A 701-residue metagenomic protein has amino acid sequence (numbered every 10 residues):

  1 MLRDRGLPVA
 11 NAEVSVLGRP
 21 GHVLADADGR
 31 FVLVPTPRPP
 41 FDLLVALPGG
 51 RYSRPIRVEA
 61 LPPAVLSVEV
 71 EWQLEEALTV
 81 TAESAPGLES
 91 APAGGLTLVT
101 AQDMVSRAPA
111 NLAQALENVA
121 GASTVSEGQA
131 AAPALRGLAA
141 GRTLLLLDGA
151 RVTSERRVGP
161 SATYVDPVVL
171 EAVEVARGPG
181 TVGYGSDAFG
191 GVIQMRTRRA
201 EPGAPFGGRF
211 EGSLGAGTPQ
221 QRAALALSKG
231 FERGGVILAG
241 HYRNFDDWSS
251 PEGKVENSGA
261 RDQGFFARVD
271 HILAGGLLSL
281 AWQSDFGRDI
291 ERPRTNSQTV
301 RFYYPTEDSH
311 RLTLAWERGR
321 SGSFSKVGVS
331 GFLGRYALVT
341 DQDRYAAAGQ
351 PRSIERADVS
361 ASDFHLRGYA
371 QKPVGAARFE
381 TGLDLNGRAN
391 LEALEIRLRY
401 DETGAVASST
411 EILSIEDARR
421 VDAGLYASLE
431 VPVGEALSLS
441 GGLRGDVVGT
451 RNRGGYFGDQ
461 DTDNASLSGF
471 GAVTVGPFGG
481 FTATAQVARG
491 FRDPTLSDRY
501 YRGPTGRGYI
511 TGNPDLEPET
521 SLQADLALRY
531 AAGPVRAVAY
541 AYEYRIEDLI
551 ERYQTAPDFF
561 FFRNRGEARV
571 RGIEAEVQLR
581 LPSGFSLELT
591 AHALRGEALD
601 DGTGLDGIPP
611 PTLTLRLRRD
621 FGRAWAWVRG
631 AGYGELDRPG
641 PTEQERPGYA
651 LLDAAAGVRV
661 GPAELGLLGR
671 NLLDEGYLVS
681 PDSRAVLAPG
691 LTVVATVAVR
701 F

Functional and structural regions predicted by a protein language model:
L17, A46-G49, L61-V105, A140: Short, acidic, small-residue-rich periplasmic hinge/interaction motif at the N-terminus of Gram-negative outer-membrane
A113-S154, E171: Extracytoplasmic beta-strand/coil segments of soluble accessory domains associated with Gram-negative outer-membrane
A150-R177: Short acidic/polar hinge/loop motifs at secondary-structure boundaries that mediate gating or recognition
G180-Y184, V192, T197-K229, G240 (+2 more regions): Short strand-turn segments of transmembrane beta-barrel domains in outer membranes, especially the first one or two
G212, K229, L238, S325-R344 (+3 more regions): Membrane-embedded beta-barrel scaffold of Gram-negative outer-membrane proteins
F245-E252, E256-D262, L277-K326, R335-A361 (+1 more regions): Flexible loop and strand-edge segments within Gram-negative outer membrane beta-barrel domains
P432-S440, V447-V448, R536-A537, Y542-R545 (+3 more regions): Gram-negative outer-membrane beta-barrel transporters
F491, E547, G632-P639, G657-F701: C-terminal beta-signal and adjacent terminal beta-strands/loops of Gram-negative outer-membrane beta-barrel proteins
